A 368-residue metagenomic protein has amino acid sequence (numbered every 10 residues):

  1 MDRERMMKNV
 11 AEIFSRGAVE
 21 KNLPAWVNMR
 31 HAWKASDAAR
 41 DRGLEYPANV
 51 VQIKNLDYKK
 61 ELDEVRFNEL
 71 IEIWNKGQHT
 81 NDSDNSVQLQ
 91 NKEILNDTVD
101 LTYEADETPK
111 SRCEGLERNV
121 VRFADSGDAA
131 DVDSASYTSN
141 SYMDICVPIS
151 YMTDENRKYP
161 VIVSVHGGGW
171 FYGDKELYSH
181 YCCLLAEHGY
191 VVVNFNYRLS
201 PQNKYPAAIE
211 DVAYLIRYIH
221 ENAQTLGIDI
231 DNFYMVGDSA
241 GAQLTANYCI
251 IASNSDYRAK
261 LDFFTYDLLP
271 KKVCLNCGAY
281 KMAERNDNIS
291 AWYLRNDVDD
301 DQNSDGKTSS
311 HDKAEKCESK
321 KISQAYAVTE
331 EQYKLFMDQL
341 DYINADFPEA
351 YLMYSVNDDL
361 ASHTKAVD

Functional and structural regions predicted by a protein language model:
D2-D368: Alpha/beta-hydrolase superfamily serine-hydrolase fold, recognizing
